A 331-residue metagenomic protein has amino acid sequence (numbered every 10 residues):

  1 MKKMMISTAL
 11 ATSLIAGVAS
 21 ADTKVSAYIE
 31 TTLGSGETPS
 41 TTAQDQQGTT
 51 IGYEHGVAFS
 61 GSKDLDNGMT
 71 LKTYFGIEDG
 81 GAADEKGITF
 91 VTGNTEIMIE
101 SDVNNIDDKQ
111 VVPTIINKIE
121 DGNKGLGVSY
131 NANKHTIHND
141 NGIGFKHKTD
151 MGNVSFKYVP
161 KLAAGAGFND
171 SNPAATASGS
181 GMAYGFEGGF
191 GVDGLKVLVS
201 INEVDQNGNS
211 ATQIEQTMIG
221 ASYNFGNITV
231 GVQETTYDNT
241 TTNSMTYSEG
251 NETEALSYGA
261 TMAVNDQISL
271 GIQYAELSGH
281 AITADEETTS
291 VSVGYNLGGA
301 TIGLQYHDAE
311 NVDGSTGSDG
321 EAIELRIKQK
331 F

Functional and structural regions predicted by a protein language model:
M1-F331: Outer-membrane beta-barrel proteins
